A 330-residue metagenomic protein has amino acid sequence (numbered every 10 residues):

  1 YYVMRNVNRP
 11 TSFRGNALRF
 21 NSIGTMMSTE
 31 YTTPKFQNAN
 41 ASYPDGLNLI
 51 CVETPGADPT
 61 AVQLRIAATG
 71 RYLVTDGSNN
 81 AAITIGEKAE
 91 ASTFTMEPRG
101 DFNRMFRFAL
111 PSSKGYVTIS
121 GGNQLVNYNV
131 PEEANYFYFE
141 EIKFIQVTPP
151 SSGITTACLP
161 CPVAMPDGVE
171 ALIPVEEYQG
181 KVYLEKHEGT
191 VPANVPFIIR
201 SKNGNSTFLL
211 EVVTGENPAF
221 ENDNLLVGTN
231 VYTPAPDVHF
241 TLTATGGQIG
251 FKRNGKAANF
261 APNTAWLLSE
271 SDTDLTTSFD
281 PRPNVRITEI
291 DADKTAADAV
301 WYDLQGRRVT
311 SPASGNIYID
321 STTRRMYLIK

Functional and structural regions predicted by a protein language model:
Y1, T60, G153, A193-V195 (+1 more regions): A glycine-anchored, Pro-Gly-centered beta-turn/N-cap motif
Y1-I145, T207-N222, V227: Lectin-like carbohydrate-binding module/patch detector with strong preference for beta-trefoil
Y1-L18, E141-E177: GGW-centered surface loops in extracellular recognition modules
M4-S12, R65-T69, D76-G77, A109-S113 (+7 more regions): Short, flexible beta-strand-to-coil junctions
K88-T95, E140-D167, H187-I287, I329-K330: A short, polar beta-strand/turn micro-motif
L125-Y128, W266-S269, I317-S321: Short, exposed beta-strand-loop hairpins at the edges of beta-sheets in extracellular/periplasmic proteins
E177, P283-K330: C-terminal outer-membrane/trafficking sorting elements
